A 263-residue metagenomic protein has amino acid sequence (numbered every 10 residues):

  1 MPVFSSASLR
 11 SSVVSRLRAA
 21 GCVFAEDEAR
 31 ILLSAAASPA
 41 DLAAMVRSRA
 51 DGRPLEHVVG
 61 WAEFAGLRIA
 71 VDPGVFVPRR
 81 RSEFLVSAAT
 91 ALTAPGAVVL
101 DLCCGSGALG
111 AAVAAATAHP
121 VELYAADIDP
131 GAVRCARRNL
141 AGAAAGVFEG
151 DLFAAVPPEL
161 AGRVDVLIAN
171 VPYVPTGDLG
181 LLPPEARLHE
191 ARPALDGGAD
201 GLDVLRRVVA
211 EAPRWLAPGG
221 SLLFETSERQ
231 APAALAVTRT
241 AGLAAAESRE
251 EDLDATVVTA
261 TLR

Functional and structural regions predicted by a protein language model:
P2-A43: A short N-terminal interaction module
R10, A29, L42-A43, G52-L55 (+7 more regions): A general structural signal for well-ordered alpha-helical segments in protein cores
E26-L92: Conserved AdoMet
L32, G52, S82, L109 (+6 more regions): Residue-level signal for inorganic ion chemistry
L33, A112-A116, N139, E211 (+1 more regions): Alpha-helical structural signal in soluble globular domains
R81-L181, R229: Conserved SAM/SAH cofactor-binding pocket of Class I
V171-V204: Mobile active-site "lid"/loop adjacent to the S-adenosyl-L-methionine
A199-T261: Conserved Class I SAM-dependent methyltransferase catalytic core
